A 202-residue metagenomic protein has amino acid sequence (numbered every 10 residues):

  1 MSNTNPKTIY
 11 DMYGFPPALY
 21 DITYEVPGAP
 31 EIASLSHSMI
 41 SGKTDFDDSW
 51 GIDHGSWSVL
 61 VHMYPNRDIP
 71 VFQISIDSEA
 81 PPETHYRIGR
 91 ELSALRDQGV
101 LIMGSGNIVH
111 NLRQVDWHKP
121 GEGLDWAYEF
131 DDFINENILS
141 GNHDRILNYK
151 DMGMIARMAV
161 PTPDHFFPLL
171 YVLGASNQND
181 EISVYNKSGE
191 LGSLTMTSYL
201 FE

Functional and structural regions predicted by a protein language model:
M1-K43: A short aromatic-anchored loop/beta-hairpin motif
D11-P16, Y64-F72, L147: Short, basic/glycine-rich phosphate-binding loops at helix/coil junctions that contact nucleotide phosphates
L19-P27, S75-P82, A156: Flexible, glycine/proline-enriched loop segments at strand-loop-helix junctions that form or flank small-ligand binding
Y24-I32, D48, I52, P161: Generic, well-ordered alpha-helical segments
A33-T84: Internal, conserved structured core segments that host functional sites
D45-F46, G99-M103: Short, structured loop/turn "capping" segments at alpha-beta junctions
W50, S105-I108: Short, well-ordered beta-to-alpha junction loops that form the rim of enzyme active sites and present histidine/acidic
I69-P70, S78-A80, Y86-R87, A94-L101 (+1 more regions): Surface-exposed, charge/polar-rich loops and edge strands
